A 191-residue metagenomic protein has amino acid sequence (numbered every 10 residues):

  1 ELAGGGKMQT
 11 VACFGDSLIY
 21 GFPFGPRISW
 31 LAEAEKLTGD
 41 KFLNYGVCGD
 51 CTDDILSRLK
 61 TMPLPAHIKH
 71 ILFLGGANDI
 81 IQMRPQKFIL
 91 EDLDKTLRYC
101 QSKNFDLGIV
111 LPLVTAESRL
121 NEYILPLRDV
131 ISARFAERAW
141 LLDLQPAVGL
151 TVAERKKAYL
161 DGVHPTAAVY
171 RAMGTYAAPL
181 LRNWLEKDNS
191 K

Functional and structural regions predicted by a protein language model:
E1-C48, D53, R58-H67: Serine-esterase "nucleophile elbow" of acetyl-processing enzymes
G21-P23, E117-K191: Catalytic His-Asp segment of secreted/periplasmic serine-dependent ester chemistry enzymes
F24-R27, D53-D92, I109, T115: Oxyanion-hole/transition-state-stabilizing segment in secreted/luminal serine hydrolases and related acyltransferases
W30, A34, R58, I89-T96 (+1 more regions): A general structural detector for well-ordered alpha-helical segments in enzyme core domains, enriched
T38, K103-N104, E137-R138: Helix C-cap/helix->beta junction micro-motif
N44-G46, L111, D143: Residue-level recognition of beta-strand->loop/alpha-helix junctions
L64-I68, K103, W184-L185: Glycine-rich phosphate-binding loop signature in dinucleotide/nucleotide-binding domains
L74-N78, T96-D129: Active-site segments of SGNH/GDSL-like serine hydrolases that catalyze O-acetyl group transfer/hydrolysis on lipids
